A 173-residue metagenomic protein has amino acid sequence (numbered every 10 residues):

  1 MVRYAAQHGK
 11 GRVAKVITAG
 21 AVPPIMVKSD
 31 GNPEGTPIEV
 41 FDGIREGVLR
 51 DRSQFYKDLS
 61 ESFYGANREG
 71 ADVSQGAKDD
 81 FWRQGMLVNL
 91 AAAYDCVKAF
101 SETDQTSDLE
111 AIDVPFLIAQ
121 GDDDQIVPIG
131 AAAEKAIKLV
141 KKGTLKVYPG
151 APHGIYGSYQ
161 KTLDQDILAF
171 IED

Functional and structural regions predicted by a protein language model:
V2-R50: Flexible "cap/lid" loop of the alpha/beta hydrolase fold
A5-A6, A133, I137: A conserved amphipathic alpha-helix that caps or lines the catalytic cleft of carbohydrate- and lipid-modifying enzymes
I17, L117-A119, K146: Conserved hydrophobic packing residues within short motifs/helices of P-loop NTPase cores of ABC-family ATPases
P24-T36, E46-E110: Conserved alpha/beta-hydrolase catalytic His-Asp/Glu region
I112, I118-Q120, D124: Short beta-strand/loop motif that positions the catalytic acidic residue of the alpha/beta-hydrolase fold
D122-Q125, G150-P152: Acidic beta-to-alpha connecting loop that harbors the catalytic carboxylate
Q125-A131: Conserved alpha/beta-hydrolase "acid-adjacent" motif
V140-D173: Catalytic active-site module of serine/aspartate enzymes centered on a nucleophile-bearing elbow/loop
